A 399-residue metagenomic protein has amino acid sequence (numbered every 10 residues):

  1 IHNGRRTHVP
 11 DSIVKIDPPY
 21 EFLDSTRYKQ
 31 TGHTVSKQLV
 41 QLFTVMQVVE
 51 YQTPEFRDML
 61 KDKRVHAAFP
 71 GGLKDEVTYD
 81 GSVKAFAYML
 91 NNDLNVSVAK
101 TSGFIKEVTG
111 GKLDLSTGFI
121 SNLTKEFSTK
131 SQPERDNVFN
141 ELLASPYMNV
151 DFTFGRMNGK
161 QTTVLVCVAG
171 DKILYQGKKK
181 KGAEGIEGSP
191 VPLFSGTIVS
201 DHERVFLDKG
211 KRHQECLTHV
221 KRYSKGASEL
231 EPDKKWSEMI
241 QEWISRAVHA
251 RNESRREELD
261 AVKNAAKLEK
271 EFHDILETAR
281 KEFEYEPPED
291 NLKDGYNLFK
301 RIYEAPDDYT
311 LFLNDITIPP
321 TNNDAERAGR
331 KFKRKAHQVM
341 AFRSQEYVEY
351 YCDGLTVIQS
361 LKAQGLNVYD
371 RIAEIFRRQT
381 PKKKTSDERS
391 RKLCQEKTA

Functional and structural regions predicted by a protein language model:
I1, V108-L113, T117-F206: RNase H-like nuclease fold core
I1-D75, S121, V150, K392: Short, flexible loop/hinge motifs at secondary-structure junctions
E21-D24, D58, A87, T101 (+8 more regions): Mobile genetic element proteins and their domesticated derivatives, centered on retroelements and DNA transposons
Q30-G32, H66-A68, M157-G159, L165 (+7 more regions): Short helix/loop capping segments that flank catalytic or ligand/cofactor-binding pockets
F43-P146, I358: Short, positively charged, Gly/Tyr-enriched micro-motifs that form contact patches at catalytic or ligand/partner
N92-S97, Q161-L174, G354-S360: Short conserved beta-strand segments at catalytic cores or DNA/RNA-binding microdomains of nucleic-acid binding
T197, H202-V205, K209-W243: Conserved beta-strand -> loop -> alpha-helix junction used to position metal-binding or nucleic-acid-contacting
E203-F206, Q241-A399: Acidic/histidine-rich catalytic cores and adjacent linkers of DNA breakage/strand-transfer/modification proteins
